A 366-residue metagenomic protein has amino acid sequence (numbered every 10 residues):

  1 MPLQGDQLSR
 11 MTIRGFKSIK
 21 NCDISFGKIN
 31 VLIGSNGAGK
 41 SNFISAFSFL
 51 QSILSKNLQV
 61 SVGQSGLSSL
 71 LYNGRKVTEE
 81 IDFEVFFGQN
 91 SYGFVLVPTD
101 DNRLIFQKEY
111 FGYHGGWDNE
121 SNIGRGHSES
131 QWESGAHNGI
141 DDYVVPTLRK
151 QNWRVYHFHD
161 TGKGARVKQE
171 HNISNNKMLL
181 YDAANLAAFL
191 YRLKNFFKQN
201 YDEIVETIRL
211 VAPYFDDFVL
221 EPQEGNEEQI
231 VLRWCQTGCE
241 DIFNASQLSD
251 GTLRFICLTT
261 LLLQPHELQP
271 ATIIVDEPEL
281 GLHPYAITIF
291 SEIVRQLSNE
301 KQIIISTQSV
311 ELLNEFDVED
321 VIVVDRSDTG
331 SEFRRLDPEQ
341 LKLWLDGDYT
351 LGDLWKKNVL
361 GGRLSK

Functional and structural regions predicted by a protein language model:
M1-K20: N-terminal pre-Walker A segment at the start of P-loop NTPase domains
M1-Q4, T288-K366: C-terminal lobe/lid and adjacent interdomain/linker elements of RecA-like ASCE P-loop ATPase modules
N21-G27, P265-L268: Phosphate-binding P-loop
G27-S65, D182-A184, F255-L261, S306-S309: Phosphate-binding glycine-rich loops of NTP-binding sites
I44-N102: Conserved P-loop NTP-binding catalytic core
G88-L220: Electropositive, glycine-dotted interaction segments that contact anionic polymers or phosphate-rich ligands
Q229, C235-E240, N244-V275, Y285-T288: GG-anchored amphipathic helix commonly corresponding to the ABC/SMC/Rad50 NBD signature/C-loop
